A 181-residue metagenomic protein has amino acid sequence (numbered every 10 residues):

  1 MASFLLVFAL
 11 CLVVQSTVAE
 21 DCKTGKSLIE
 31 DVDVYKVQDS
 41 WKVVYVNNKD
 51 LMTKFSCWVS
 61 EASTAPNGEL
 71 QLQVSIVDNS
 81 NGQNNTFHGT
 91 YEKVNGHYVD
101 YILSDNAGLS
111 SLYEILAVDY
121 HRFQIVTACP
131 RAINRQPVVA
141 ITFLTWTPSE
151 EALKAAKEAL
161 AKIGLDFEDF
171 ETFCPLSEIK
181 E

Functional and structural regions predicted by a protein language model:
A2-E181: A beta-rich soluble binding module of mature secreted/lumenal proteins
